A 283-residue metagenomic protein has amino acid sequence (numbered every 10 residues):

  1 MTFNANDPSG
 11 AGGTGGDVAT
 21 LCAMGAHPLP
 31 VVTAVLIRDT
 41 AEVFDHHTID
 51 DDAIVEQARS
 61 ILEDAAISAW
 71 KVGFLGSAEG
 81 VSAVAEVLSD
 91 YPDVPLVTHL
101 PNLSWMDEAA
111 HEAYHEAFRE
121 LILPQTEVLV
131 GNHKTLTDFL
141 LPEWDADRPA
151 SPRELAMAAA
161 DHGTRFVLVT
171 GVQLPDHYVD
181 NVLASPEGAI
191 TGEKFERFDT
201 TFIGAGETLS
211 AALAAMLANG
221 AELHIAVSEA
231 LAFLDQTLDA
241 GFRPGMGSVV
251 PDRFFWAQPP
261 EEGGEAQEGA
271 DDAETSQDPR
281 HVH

Functional and structural regions predicted by a protein language model:
M1-T2, V18-W105, W256-P260, D278: Conserved N-terminal subdomain of the carbohydrate kinase-like
F3-S9, I190-I203: Short pre-catalytic strand/loop immediately N-terminal to key active-site residues, enriched for Gly-Thr
S9-G12, A23-M24, P28, D39-A53 (+6 more regions): Active-site-adjacent loop and "lid" segments of alpha/beta metabolic enzymes
T20, D138, T200-L223, V227: Short, small-residue alpha-helix embedded
G25-L29, A189-T191, M216-A230: Phosphate-handling active-site elements
T48, H224-H283: Charged C-terminal helix
A110-I190: Conserved phosphate/ATP/ADP-binding segment of small-molecule kinases
